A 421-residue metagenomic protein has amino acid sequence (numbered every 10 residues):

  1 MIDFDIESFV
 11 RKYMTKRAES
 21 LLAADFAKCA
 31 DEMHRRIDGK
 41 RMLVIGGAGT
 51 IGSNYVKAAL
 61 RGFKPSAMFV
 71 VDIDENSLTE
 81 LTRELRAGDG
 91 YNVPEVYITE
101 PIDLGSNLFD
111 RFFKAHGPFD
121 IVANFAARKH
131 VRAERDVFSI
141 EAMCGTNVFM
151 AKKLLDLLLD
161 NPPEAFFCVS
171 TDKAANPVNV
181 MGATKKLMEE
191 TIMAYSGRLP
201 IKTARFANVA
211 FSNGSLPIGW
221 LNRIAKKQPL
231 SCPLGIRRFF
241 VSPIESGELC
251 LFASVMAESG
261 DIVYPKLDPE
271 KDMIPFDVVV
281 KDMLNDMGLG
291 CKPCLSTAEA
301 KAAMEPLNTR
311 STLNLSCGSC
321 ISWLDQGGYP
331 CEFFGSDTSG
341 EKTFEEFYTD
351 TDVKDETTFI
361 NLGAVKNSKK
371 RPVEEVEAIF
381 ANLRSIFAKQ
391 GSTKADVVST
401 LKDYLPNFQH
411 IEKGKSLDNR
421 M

Functional and structural regions predicted by a protein language model:
M1-R41, P406, H410-I411, K415-R420: Non-catalytic terminal and boundary segments that flank Rossmann-like NAD(P)-dependent oxidoreductase
M14, E32, I192-M421: Strand-loop microenvironment adjacent to phosphate/nucleotide-handling motifs in alpha/beta enzyme folds
M42-L60: N-terminal Rossmann NAD(P)H-binding glycine-rich loop of SDR-like oxidoreductase domains
G62-V70, R86, N92-V93, I102-M143: NAD(P)H-binding glycine-rich loop region in Rossmannoid oxidoreductase-like domains and their noncatalytic homologs
D72-S77: Helix N-cap at the beta1-alpha1 junction of Rossmann-like dinucleotide-binding domains, i.e., the first residues
Y97-T99, M143, F166, I201-A204: Hydrophobic/aromatic anchor residues within beta-strands of the central parallel beta-sheet of Rossmann-like
T99-D103, G145, G335: Conserved residues in the N-terminal Rossmann fold of short-chain dehydrogenase/reductase
N124, R128-G145, F149-K186, A194: Conserved Rossmann-fold NAD(P)-dependent oxidoreductase catalytic core, especially the SDR/UDP-sugar
